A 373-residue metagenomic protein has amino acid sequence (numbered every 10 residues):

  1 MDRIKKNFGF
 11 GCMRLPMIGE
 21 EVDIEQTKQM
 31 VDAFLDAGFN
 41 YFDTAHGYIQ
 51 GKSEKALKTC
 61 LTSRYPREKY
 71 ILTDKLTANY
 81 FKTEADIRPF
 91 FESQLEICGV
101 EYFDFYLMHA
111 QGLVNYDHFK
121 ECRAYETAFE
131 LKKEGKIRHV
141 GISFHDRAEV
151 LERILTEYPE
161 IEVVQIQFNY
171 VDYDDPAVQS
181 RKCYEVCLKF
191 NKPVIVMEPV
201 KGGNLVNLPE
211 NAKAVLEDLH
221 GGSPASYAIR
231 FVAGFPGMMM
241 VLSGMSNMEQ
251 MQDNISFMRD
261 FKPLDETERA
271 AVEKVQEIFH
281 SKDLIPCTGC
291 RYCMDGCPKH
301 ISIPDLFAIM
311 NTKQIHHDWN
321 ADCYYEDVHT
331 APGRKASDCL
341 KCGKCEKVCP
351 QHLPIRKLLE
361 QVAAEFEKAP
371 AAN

Functional and structural regions predicted by a protein language model:
M1-Y70, E101, T127, K133: N-terminal binding-site loop/beta-alpha segment at the start of enzyme catalytic domains that lines or forms
K6-G11, F42-T44, Y70-D74, F103-M108 (+4 more regions): Hydrophobic faces of well-ordered beta-strands that scaffold small-molecule active sites in alpha/beta enzyme cores
C12, H46-I49, L107-A110, F144 (+4 more regions): Residues that line or immediately flank small-molecule/substrate-binding pockets and catalytic motifs
I18-G19, D32, F81-V200, L208-N211 (+2 more regions): Glycine/proline-rich, positively charged, aromatic-decorated active-site loop/lid region on the catalytic face
D32-L35, F39-N40, T59, K182-N373: Structured C-terminal cap/extension of enzyme domains
Y48, R64-A85, H109: Structural motif corresponding to the early beta-alpha repeats
S53-L57, R147-E152, M251: Short, well-ordered alpha-helical microsegments
K58-I71, Y125, Y158-V164, I255-F261: Short, electropositive alpha-helical surface patch
